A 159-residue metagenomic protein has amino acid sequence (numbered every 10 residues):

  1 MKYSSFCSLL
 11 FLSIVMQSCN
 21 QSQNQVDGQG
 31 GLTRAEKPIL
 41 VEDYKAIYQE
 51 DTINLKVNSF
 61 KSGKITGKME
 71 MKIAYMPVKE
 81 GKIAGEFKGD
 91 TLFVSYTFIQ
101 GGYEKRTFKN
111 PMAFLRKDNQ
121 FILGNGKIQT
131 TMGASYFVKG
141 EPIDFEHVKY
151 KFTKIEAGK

Functional and structural regions predicted by a protein language model:
M1-F6: Positively charged n-region of N-terminal signal peptides that target proteins for export
V15-S18: C-terminal motif of bacterial Sec signal peptides marking the signal peptidase cleavage site
N20-S22: Bacterial signal peptide processing site
G30-D51: Tryptophan-anchored aromatic micro-motifs
K45-K64: Short, solvent-exposed loop/hinge segments that bridge or flank secondary-structure elements
E50-N54, P77-K82, K105-P111: Short, surface-exposed coil-to-beta transition loops
N58-E86: N-terminal glycine/threonine-rich, aromatic-flanked beta-hairpin/loop signature
K64-K68, L92-K159: Beta-sheet ligand-binding and adhesion/scaffold domains
